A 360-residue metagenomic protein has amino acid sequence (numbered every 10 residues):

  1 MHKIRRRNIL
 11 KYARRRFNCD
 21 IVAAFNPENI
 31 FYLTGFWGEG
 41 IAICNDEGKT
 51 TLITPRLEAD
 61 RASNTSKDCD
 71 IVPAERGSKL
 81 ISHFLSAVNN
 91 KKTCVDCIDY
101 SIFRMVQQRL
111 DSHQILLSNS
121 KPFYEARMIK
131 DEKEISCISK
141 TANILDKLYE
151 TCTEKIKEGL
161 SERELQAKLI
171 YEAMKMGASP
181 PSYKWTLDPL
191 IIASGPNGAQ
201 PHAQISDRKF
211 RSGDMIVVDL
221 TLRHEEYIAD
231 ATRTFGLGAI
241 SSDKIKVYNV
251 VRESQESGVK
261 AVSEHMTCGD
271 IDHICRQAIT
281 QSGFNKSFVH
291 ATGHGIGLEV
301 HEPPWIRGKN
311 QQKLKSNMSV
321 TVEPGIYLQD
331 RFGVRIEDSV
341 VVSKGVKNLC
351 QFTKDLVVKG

Functional and structural regions predicted by a protein language model:
M1-G360: Active-site neighborhoods and metal-handling regions in enzymes and metal-associated proteins
